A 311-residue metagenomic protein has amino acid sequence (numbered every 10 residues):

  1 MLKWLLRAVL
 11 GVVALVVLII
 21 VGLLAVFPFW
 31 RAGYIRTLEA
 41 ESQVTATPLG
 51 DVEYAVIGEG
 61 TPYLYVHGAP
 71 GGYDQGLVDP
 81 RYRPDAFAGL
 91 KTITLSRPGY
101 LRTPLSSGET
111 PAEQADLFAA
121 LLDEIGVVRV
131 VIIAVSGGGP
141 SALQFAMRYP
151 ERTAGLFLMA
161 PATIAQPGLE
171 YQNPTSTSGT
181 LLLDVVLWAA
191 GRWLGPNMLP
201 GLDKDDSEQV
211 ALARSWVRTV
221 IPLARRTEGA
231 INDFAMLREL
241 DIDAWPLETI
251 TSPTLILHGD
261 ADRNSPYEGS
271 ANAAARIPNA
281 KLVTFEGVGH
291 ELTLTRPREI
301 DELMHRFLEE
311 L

Functional and structural regions predicted by a protein language model:
V56-R102: Conserved HGGG/HGGXW glycine-rich cap/lid loop of the alpha/beta-hydrolase fold
E113-V131: Conserved acidic catalytic loop of the alpha/beta-hydrolase fold
R129-P167: Conserved hydrolase catalytic core segment
L156-V185: Flexible "cap/lid" loop of the alpha/beta hydrolase fold
S178-W245: Alpha/beta-hydrolase
I250, I256-H258, D262: Short beta-strand/loop motif that positions the catalytic acidic residue of the alpha/beta-hydrolase fold
R263-G269: Conserved alpha/beta-hydrolase "acid-adjacent" motif
A280-L311: Catalytic active-site module of serine/aspartate enzymes centered on a nucleophile-bearing elbow/loop
